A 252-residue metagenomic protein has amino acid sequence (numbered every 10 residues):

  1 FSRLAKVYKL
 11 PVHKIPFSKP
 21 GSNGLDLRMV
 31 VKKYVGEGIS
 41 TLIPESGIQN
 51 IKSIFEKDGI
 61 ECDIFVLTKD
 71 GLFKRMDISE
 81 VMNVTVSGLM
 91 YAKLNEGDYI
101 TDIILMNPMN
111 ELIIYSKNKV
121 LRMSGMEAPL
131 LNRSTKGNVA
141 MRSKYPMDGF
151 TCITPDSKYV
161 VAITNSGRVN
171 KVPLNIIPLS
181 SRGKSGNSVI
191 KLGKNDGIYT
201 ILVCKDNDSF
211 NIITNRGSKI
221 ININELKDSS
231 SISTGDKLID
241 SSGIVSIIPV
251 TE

Functional and structural regions predicted by a protein language model:
F1-E252: Short, structured "edge-of-domain" segments at secondary-structure transitions
